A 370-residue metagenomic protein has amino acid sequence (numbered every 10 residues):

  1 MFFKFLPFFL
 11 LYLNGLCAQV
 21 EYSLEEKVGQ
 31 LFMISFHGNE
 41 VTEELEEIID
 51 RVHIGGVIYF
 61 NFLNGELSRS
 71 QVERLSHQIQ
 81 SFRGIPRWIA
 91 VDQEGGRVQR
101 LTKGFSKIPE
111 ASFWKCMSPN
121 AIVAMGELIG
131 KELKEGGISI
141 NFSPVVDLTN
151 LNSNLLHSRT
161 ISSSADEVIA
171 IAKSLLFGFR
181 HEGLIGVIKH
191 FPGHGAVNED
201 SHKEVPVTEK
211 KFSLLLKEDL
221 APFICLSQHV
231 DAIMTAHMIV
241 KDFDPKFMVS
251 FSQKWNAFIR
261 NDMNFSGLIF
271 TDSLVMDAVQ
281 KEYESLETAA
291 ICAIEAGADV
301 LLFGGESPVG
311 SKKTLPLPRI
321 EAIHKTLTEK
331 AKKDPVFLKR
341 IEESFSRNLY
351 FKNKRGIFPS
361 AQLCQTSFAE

Functional and structural regions predicted by a protein language model:
M1-F8: Sec-dependent signal peptide recognition, specifically the positively charged N-region followed immediately by
Y12-G15: N-terminal signal peptide c-region/cleavage motif recognized by signal peptidases
A18-D50, S250, D262, Q280-E370: Preference for extracellular/luminal or secreted protein segments
F32, G183-G186, N264-L274: Short beta-strand/loop segments at the ligand-binding rim of alpha/beta enzyme cores
E40-E46, K217-I224, N256: Alpha-helical scaffolding within the catalytic cores of extracellular/periplasmic polymer-degrading hydrolases
L45-E46, G130, A172, L176 (+2 more regions): Generic hydrophobic/aromatic pocket-lining and core-packing "Φ" positions
D50-A170, H190, G195-E209, A236-F251 (+4 more regions): Enzymes and membrane/adaptor proteins characterized by extended Gly/Ser/Thr/Asp/Glu-rich, aromatic-dotted
F179-I188, K211-A232: Phosphate/pyrophosphate-binding betaalpha-module
